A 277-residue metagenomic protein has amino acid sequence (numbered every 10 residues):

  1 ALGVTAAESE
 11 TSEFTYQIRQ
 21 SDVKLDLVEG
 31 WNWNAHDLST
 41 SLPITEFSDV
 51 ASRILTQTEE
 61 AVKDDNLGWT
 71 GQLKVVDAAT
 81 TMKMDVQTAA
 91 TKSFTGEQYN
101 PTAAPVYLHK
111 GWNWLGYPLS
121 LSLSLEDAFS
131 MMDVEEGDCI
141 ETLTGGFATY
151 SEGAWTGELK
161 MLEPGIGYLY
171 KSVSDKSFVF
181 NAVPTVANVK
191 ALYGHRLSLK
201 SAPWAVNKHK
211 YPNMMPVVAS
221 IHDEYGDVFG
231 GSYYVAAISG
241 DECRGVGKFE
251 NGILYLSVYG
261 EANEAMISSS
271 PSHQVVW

Functional and structural regions predicted by a protein language model:
A1, P216-I221: Beta-strand-rich structural segments
A1-A7: Short, solvent-exposed loop/turn segments at the edges of extracellular beta-sandwich modules
T11-A202, Y211, H222-F229, A237-V276: N-terminal exported-region signature
K208-V218: Contiguous beta-strand segments within globular domains
